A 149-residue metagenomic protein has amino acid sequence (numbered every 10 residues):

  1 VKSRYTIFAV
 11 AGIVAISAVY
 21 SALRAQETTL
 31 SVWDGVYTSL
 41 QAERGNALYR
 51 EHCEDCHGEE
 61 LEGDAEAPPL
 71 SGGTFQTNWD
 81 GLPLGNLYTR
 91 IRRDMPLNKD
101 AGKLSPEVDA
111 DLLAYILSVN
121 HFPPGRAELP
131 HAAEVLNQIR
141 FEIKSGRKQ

Functional and structural regions predicted by a protein language model:
V1-Y5: Positively charged n-region of N-terminal signal peptides that target proteins for export
A9-A18: Bacterial N-terminal signal peptides
V19-A25: Sec/Tat signal peptide C-region and signal peptidase I cleavage site
Q26-L48, D100: Electrostatic cytochrome c docking/interface patches
L30, K99-Q149: Flexible coil segments in periplasmic/lumen-exposed cytochrome c-class electron-transfer proteins
G35-R44, L61-R92, P96: Gly/Gly-Pro-rich "capping" loops immediately C-terminal to redox-active cysteine motifs in periplasmic/lumenal
G45-E60, L112, I116: The canonical Cys-X-X-Cys-His
E59, R93-D94, S118-F122: Generic structural signal for alpha-helix termini and adjacent loop/cap motifs
